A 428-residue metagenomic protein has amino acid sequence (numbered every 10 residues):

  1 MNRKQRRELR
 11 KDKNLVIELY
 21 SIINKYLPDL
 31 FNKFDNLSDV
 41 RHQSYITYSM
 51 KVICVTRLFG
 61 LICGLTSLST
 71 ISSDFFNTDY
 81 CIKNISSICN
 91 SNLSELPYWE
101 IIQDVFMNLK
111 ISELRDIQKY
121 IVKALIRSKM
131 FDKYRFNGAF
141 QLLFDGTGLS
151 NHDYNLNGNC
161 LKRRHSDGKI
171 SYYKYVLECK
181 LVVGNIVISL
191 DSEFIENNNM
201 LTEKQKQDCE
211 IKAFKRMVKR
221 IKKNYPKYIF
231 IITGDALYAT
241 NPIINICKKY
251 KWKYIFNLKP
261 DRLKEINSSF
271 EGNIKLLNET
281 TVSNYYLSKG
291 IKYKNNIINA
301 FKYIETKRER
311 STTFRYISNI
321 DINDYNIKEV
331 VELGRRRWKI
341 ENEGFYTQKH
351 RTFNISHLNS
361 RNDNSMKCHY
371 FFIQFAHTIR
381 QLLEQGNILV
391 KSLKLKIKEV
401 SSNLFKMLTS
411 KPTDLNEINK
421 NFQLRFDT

Functional and structural regions predicted by a protein language model:
N2-R3, I17-Y20, N24-K25, D29-L96: Gly/serine-rich nucleotide phosphate-binding loop at the start of the catalytic core of nucleotide/ADP-ribose-handling
K25, I71, Y325-N359: Short amphipathic alpha-helical "interface-anchor" segments enriched in bulky aromatics
K33, L37, F76-D79, E279-G290 (+3 more regions): A short, flexible helix-boundary coil/loop motif
T56, I71, Y98, I102 (+8 more regions): Short, conserved catalytic/metal-binding motifs centered on acidic residues
Q103-G184: Active-site-proximal, Lys/Arg-enriched surface segment that forms a nucleic-acid-binding/basic interface patch
R164-Y228: Electropositive, glycine- and tryptophan-enriched low-complexity nucleic-acid-binding patches
K204-E265: Domain-level cores of phosphate- or acyl-group-handling catalytic modules
K253-I340: An anionic, glycine-rich sequence signature occurring as long contiguous blocks
